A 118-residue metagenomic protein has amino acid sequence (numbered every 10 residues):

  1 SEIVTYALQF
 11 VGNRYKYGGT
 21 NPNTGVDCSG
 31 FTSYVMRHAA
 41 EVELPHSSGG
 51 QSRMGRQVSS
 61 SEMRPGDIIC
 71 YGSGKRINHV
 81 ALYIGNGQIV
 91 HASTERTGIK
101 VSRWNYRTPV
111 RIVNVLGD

Functional and structural regions predicted by a protein language model:
S1-R14, R107-D118: Intrinsically disordered, low-complexity, Pro/Ser/Thr/Asn/Gly/Ala-rich spacer/linker segments adjacent to signal
Q9, R37-H38, L82: Solvent-exposed polar/charged
N13-P65: Catalytic cysteine-centered active-site loop
V42, G49-R53, Q57-V58, G72-S73 (+2 more regions): Aromatic- and glycine-rich peptidoglycan recognition patches
